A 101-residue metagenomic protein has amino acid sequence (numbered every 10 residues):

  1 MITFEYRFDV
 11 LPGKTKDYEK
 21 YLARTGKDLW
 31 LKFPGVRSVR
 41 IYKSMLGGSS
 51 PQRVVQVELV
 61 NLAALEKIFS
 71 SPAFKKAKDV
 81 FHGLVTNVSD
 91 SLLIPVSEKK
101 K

Functional and structural regions predicted by a protein language model:
M1-F4, K14-K20, Q52-V55, L92: A broad, low-specificity signal for short, low-complexity segments enriched in glycine/proline and polar/charged
I2-D9, I41-S71: Short, well-ordered beta-strand segments in beta-rich or mixed alpha/beta enzyme and ligand-binding folds
V10-P12, L59-N61, I94-E98: Non-catalytic surface loops within mature trypsin-like serine protease
L11-K14, F33, S50, P95: Serine/threonine-rich low-complexity intrinsically disordered regions
K14-I41, K76-F81: Short amphipathic alpha-helical segments
R37-V54, K78-K101: Glycine-rich beta-strand-turn "strand-cap" elements at beta-sheet edges
S70-A73, T86: A generic structural signal for secondary-structure junctions that act as hinges or helix/strand caps at the edges
